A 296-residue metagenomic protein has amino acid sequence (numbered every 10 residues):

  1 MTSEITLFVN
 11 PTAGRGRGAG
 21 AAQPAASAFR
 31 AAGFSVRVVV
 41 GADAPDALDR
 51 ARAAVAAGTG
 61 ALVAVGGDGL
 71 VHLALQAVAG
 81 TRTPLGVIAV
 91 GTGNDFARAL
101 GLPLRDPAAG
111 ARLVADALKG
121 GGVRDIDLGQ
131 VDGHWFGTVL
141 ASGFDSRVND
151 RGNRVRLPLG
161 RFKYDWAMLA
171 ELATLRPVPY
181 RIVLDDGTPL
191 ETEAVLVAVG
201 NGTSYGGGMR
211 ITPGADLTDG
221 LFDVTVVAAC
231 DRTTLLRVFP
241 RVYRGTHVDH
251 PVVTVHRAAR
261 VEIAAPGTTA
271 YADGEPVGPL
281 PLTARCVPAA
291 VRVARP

Functional and structural regions predicted by a protein language model:
M1-L62, R112-A115: ATP/NTP phosphate-donor binding region
T6, A32, G41, A79-P84 (+1 more regions): Catalytic core of DAGKc-family lipid kinases
V9-P11, G66, A228, A265: Short beta-strand/turn micro-motifs composed of small residues that flank or help shape donor/cofactor-binding pockets
P11, V65-G67, I88-G91, N201: Glycine-rich beta-strand-to-loop/alpha-helix junction loops that act as flexible
A141, D145, A198-I211, P276: Glycine-rich phosphate/pyrophosphate-binding beta-alpha loops
R154-D165, G207, P213-T234: Gly/Ser/Thr-rich active-site loops/lids in small-molecule metabolic enzymes that frequently grip phosphoryl groups
L184-D186, D216, V226-P296: ATP/nucleoside-binding phosphotransfer catalytic cores, i.e., glycine-rich phosphate-binding loops
